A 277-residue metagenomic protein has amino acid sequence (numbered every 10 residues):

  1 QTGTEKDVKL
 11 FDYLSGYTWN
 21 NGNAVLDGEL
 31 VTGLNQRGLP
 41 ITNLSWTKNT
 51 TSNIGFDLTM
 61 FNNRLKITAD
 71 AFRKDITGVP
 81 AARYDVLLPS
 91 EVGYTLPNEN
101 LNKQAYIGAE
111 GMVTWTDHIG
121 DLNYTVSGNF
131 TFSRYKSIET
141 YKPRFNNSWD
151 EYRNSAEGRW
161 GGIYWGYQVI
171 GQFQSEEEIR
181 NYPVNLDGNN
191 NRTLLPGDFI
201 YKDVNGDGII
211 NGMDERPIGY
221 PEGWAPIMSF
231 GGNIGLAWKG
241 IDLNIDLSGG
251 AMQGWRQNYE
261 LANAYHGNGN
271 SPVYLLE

Functional and structural regions predicted by a protein language model:
Q1-G161, L236: Extracellular/periplasmic, surface-exposed regions of secreted and cell-surface proteins
G3-F11, H118-W224, A264-Y265, S271-E277: Conserved small-residue
I76, R134-K136, N189, A237-E277: C-terminal beta-signal and adjacent terminal beta-strands/loops of Gram-negative outer-membrane beta-barrel proteins
V204, I234-L236: Short aromatic-centered micro-motifs
P221, G232-N233: Long, compositionally biased low-complexity segments
